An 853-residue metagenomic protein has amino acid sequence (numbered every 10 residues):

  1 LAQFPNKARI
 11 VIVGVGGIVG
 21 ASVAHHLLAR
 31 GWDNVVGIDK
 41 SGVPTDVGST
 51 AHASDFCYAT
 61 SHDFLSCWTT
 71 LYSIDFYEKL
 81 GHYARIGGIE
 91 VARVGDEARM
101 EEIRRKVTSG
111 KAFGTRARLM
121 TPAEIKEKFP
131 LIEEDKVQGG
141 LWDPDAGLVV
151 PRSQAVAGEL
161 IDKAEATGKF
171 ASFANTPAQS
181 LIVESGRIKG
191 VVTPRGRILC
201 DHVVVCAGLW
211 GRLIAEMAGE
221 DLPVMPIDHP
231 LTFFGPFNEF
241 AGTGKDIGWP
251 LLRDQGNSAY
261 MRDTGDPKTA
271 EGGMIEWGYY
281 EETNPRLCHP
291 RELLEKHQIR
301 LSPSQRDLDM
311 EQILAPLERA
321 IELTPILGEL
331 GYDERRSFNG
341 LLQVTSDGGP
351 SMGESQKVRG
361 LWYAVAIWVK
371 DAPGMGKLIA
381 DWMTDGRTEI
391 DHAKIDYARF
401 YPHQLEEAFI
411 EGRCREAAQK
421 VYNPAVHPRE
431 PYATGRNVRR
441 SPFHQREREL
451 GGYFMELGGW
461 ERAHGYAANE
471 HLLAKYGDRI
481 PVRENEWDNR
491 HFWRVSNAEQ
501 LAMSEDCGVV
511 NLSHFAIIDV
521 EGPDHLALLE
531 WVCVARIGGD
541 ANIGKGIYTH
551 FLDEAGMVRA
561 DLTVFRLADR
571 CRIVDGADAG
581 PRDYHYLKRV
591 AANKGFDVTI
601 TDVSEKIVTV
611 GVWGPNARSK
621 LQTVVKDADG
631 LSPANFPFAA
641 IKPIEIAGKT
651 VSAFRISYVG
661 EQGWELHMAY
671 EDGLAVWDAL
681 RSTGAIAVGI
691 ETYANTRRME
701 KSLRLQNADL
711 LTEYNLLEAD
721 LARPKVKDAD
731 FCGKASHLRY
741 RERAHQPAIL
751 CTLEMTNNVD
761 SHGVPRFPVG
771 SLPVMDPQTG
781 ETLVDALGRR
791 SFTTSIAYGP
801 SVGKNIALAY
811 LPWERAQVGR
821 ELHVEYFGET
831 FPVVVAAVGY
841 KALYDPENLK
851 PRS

Functional and structural regions predicted by a protein language model:
F4-V19, V36: Beta1/beta-strand and adjacent pyrophosphate-binding region of the FAD-binding site in flavoprotein oxidoreductases
L28-S49: Glycine-rich FAD pyrophosphate-binding loop
A53-K128, G256-M261, P267-G273, R300-P303 (+3 more regions): Dinucleotide-binding Rossmann-like beta1-alpha1 core, especially the glycine-rich loop that anchors the ADP
K79, A84, G95-A174, S180-R187 (+2 more regions): Flavin (FAD/FMN) cofactor-binding and adjacent substrate-gating region of FAD-dependent oxidoreductase domains
T193-P250, A687-V688: Central helical "cap/lid" subdomain
E220, F237-G360: Active-site lid/adjacent beta-loop-alpha segment flanking the redox-cofactor pocket in flavoenzymes
P303-H427, P431-G435: C-terminal catalytic lobe of FAD-dependent flavoproteins
Y401-S853: Glycine/proline-enriched, intrinsically flexible loops and inter-domain linkers
